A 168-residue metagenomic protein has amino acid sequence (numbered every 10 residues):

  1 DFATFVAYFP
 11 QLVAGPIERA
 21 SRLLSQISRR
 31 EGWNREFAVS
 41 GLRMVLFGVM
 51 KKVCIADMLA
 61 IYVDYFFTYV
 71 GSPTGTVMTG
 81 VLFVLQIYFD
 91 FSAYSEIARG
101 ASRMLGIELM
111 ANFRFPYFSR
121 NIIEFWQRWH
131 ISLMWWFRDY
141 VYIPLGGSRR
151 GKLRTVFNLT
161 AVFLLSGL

Functional and structural regions predicted by a protein language model:
D1-L168: Membrane-embedded transmembrane alpha-helical bundles that form the catalytic cores of multi-pass lipid-modifying
